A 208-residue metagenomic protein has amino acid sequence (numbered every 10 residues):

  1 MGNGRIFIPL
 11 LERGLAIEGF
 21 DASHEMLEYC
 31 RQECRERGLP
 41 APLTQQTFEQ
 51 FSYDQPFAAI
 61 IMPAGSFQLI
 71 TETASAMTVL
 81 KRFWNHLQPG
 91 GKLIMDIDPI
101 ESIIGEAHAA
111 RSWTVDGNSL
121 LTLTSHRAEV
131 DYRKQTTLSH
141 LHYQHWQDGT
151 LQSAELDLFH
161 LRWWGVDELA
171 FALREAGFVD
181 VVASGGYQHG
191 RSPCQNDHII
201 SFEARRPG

Functional and structural regions predicted by a protein language model:
N3-Q50: Class I SAM-dependent methyltransferase SAM/SAH-binding core
E49-A59: A short acidic, Gly/Pro-enriched loop at the edge of an enzyme's catalytic core that lines a small-molecule cofactor
P56-F57, G105-A109, Q195: Short aromatic-enriched loop/helix-cap "lid" or pocket-rim segments at secondary-structure transitions that line
A58-A74: A short SAM/SAH-binding and catalytic strip from SAM-dependent methyltransferases
M77-P89: A short glycine-rich, Lys/Arg-flanked "PGG" loop and its adjoining helix->strand segment in the class I
I94-E168: SAM-dependent methyltransferase
H160-G208: C-terminal lobe and adjacent flexible extensions of AdoMet/dcAdoMet transferase-like proteins
